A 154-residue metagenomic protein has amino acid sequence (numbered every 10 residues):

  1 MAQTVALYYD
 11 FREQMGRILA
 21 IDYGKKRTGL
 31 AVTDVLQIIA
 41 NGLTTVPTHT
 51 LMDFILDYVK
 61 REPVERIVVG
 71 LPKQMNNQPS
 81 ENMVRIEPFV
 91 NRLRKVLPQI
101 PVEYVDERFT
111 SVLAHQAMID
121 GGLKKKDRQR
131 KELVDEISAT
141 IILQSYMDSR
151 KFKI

Functional and structural regions predicted by a protein language model:
A2-I21, K25-K26, A31-I154: Phosphate- and other anionic-substrate recognition elements at nucleic-acid/protein interfaces
